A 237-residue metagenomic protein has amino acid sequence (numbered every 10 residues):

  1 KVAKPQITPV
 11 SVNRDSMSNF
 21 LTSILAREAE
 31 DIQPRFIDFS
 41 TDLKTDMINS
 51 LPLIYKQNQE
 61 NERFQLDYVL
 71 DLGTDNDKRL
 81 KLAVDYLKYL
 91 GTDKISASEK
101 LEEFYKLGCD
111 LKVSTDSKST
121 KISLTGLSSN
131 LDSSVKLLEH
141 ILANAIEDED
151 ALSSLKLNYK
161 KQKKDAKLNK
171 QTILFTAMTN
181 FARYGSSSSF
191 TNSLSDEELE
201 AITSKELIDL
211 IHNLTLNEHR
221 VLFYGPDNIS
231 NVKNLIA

Functional and structural regions predicted by a protein language model:
K1, E60-K88, T92-N144, S154-K164 (+2 more regions): M16 family metallopeptidases and their MPP-like homologs
K1-D71, N217-A237: Proteolytic maturation boundary segments
A26-D46, T179-R220: Histidine-acidic residue clusters that define the catalytic metal-binding segment of zinc metallopeptidase domains
L53-K56, C109-V113, I208-L210: Short beta-strand/turn micro-motifs at beta-sheet edges
A97, L131, L152, S204 (+1 more regions): Generic alpha-helical secondary structure
K136, K205, D209-H212, S230-N234: Replace "anionic and nucleotidyl ligands
H140-E149, A237: A common structural junction motif
